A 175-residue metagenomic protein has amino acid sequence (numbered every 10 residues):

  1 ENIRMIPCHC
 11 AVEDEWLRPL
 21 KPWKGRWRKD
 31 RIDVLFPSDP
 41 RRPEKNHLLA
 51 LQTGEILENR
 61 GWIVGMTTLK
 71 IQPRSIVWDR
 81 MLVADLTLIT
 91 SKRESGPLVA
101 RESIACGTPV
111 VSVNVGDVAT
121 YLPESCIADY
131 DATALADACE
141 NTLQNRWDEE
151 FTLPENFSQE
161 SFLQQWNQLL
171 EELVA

Functional and structural regions predicted by a protein language model:
E1-P19: Donor nucleotide-sugar binding/catalytic pocket of nucleotide-sugar-dependent glycosyltransferases
C8, G25-K45, L51-G54: Conserved donor-binding/catalytic core segment of Leloir-type glycosyltransferases
W78, A100-A105, G116-A119: Short alpha-helical segment that forms part of, or immediately flanks, the ligand-binding pocket in carbohydrate-active
D79-A84: Short alpha-helical donor nucleotide-sugar binding micro-motif in glycosyltransferases
K92: Aromatic "clamp/platform" in nucleotide-sugar-dependent glycosyltransferases that forms part of the donor/acceptor
P109-S112: Short hydrophobic beta-strand element within catalytic cores of glycosyltransferases and related nucleotide-activated
A119-N141: Change "using UDP/GDP/dTDP sugars" to "using nucleotide sugars
Q144-V174: A charged, aromatic-enriched C-terminal amphipathic alpha-helix characteristic of glycosyltransferases across folds
